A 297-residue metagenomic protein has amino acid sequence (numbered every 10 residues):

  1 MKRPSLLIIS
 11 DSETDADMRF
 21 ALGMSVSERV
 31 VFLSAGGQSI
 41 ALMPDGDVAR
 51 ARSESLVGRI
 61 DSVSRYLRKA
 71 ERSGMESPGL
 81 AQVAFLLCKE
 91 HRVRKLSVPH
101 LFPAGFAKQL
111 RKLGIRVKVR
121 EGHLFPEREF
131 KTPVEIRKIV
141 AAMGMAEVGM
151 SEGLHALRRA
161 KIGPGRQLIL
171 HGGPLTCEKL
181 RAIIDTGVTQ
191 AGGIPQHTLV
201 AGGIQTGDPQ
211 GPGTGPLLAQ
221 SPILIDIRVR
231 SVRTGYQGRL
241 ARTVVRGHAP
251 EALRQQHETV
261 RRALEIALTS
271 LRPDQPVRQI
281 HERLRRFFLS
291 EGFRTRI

Functional and structural regions predicted by a protein language model:
M1-I297: Active-site neighborhoods and metal-handling regions in enzymes and metal-associated proteins
